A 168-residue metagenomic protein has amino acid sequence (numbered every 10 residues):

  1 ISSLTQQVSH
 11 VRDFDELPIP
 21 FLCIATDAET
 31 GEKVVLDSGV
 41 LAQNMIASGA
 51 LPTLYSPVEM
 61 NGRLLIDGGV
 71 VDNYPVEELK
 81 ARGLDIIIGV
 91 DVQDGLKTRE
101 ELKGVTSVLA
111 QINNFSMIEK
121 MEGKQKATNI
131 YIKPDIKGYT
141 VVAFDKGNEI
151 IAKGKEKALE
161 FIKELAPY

Functional and structural regions predicted by a protein language model:
I1-Y168: Patatin-like phospholipase
